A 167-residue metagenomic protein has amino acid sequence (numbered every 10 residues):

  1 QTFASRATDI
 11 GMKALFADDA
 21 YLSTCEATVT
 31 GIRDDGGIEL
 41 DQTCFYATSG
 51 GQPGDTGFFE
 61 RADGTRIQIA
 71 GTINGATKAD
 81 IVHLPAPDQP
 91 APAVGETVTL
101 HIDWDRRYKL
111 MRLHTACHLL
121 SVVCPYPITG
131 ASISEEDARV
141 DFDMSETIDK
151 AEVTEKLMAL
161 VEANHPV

Functional and structural regions predicted by a protein language model:
F3-V167: Active-/binding-site microenvironments in catalytic and ligand-binding cores
